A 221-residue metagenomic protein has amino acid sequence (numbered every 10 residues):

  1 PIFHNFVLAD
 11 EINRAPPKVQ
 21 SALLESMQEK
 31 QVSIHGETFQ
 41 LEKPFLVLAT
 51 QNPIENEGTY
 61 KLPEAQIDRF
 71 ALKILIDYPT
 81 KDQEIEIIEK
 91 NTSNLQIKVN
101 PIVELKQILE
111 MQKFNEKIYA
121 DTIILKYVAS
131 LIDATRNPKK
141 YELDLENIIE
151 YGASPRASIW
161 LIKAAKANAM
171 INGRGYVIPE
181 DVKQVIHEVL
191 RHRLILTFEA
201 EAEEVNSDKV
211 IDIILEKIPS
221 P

Functional and structural regions predicted by a protein language model:
P1-H4, E37-F39: P-loop NTPase nucleotide-binding/switch module
H4, D10-E11, A22: Walker B catalytic acidic pair
N5-F6, H192: The start of beta-strands in P-loop NTPase/AAA+ ATPase cores
E11-V19, M27-L105, L109-I118, K166-N168: Canonical AAA+ ATPase core
L23, F70, V128, A165 (+1 more regions): Residue-level signature of catalytic and energy-coupling elements of molecular machines, predominantly ATP/GTP-dependent
K73-L145, I171-G175, P179, A200-A202 (+1 more regions): Conserved C-terminal "switch" segment of AAA+ ATPases
K139-P221: C-terminal engagement/docking regions of AAA+ P-loop ATPases
